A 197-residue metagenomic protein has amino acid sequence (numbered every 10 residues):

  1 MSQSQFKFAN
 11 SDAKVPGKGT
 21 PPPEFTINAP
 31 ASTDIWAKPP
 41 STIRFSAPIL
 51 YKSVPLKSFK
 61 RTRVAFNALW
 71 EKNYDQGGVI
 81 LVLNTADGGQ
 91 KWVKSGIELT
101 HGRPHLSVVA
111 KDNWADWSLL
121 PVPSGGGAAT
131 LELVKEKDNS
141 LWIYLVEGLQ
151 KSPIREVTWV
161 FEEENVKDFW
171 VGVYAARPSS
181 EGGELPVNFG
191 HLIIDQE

Functional and structural regions predicted by a protein language model:
M1, E162-E197: Ligand-recognition surfaces built from glycine- and aromatic
S2-T33: Extracellular glycan-recognition surfaces and repeat-rich motifs
F8-N10, T33-I35, P40-S53, E156-E163 (+1 more regions): Surface loop/turn signatures of beta-propeller and other carbohydrate-active proteins
A9, T26-T33, G125-G127, V134 (+2 more regions): Surface-exposed peri-terminal alpha-helical interaction modules
I27-I35, V109-W114, L145-L149: Secondary-structure transition/turn motif
A31-L106: Secretory/extracellular carbohydrate-interaction modules and structurally similar beta-sandwich "look-alikes"
Y51, G78-E132, N139-S140, L149-E156 (+2 more regions): Glycine-aromatic-enriched beta-strand/loop faces of beta-sandwich-type recognition domains, especially lectin-like
R61-N67, T130-V134, G172, N188 (+1 more regions): Residues within well-ordered beta-strands of beta-sheet-rich folds
